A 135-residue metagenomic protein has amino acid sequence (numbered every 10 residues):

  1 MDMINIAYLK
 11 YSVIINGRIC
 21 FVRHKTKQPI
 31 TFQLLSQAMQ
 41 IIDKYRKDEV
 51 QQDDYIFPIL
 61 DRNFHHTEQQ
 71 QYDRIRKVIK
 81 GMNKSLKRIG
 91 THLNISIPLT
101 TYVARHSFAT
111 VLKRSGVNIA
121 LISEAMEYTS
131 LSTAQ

Functional and structural regions predicted by a protein language model:
D2-K44, P58-I59: Conserved tyrosine-mediated DNA breakage-rejoining catalytic core shared by Y-recombinases
D2-N5, A109, T133-A134: Extended, hydrophobic alpha-helical segments in both membrane/secreted and soluble proteins
S12-R18, I95-I97, V117-Q135: Short, polar N-cap/turn motifs at the start of nucleic acid-interacting alpha helices
F21-K25, L60-E68, S130: Short acidic (Asp/Glu) and glycine-rich catalytic loops that position anionic groups and cofactors
L35-S96: Active-site/catalytic core of tyrosine-dependent DNA strand-transfer enzymes
N83-E124: Short, basic (Lys/Arg/His-rich) helix/loop patches that form interaction surfaces in the mid-to-C-terminal regions
